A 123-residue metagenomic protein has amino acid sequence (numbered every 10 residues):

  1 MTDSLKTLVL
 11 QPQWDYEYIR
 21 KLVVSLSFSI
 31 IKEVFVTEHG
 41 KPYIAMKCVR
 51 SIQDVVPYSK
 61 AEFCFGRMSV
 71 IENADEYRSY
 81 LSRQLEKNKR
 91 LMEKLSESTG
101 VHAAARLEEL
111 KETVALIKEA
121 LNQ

Functional and structural regions predicted by a protein language model:
M1-Q123: Class I S-adenosyl-L-methionine
